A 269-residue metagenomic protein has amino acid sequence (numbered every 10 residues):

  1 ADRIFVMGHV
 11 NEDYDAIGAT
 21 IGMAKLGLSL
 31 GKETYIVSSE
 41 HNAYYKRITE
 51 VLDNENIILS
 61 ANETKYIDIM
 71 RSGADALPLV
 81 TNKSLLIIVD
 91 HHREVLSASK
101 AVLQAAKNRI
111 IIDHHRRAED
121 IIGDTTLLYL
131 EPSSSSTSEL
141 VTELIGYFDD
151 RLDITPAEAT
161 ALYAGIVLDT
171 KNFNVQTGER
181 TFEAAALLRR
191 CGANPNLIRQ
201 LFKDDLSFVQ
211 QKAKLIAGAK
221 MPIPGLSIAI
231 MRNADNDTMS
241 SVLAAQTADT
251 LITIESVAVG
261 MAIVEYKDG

Functional and structural regions predicted by a protein language model:
A1-E12, A16-N56, S60-A61, Y66-I69 (+2 more regions): Hydrophobic helix-and-loop "lid/oligomerization" segment in the mid-to-C-terminal part of catalytic domains
G8-V10, S39-E40, N62, V89-H92 (+5 more regions): Fold-independent oxyanion-binding glycine-rich loops and adjacent beta-strand/coil segments at enzyme active sites
M23, L103-A106, L127-L128, A184: Glycine-rich, phosphate-binding/catalytic loops in enzymes
Y35, L85-I87, N108-I112, L127-L130 (+2 more regions): Hydrophobic/aromatic beta-strand patches that form the interior of the parallel beta-sheet core in alpha/beta enzyme
V51-N56, A105, L128-L130: Short, hinge-like loop/turn segments at secondary-structure boundaries
N62-D124: Active-site cofactor/cluster-binding pocket
A74-L77, A98-A101, L128-E131, R151-L152 (+2 more regions): A generic local secondary-structure boundary/capping motif
H114-A185: Short alpha-helices
